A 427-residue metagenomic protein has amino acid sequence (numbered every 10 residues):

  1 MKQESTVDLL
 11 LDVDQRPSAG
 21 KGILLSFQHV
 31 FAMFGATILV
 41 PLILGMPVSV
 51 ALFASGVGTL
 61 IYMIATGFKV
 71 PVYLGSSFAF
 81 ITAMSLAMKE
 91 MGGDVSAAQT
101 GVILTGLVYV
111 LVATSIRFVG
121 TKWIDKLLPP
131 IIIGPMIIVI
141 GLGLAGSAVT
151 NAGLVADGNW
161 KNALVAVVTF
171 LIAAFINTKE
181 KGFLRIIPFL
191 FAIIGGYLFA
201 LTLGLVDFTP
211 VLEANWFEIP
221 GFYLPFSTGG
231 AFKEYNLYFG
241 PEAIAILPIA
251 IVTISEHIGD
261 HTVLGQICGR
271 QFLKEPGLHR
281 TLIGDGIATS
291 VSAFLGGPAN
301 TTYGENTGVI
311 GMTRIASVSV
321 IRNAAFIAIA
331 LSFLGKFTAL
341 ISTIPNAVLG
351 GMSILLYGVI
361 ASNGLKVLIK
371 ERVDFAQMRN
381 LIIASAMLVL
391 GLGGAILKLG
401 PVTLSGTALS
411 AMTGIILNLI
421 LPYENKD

Functional and structural regions predicted by a protein language model:
M1-L24, F208-F232, Q266-R270, T281 (+1 more regions): Intrinsically disordered, low-complexity non-transmembrane regions of multi-pass membrane transporters
M1-L74, F78-D94: N-terminal signal-anchor module of multipass membrane proteins
T6, F34-G35, T169-I176, I187 (+5 more regions): Juxtamembrane interface elements at the cytosolic ends of transmembrane helices in multi-pass membrane proteins
L9-A19, G45-M63, A245-V318: Membrane-embedded helical hairpins/re-entrant loop segments and their flanking transmembrane helices within multi-pass
G20-A32, A36, K161-T169, I187-P188 (+2 more regions): Hydrophobic, membrane-embedded alpha-helices of multi-pass small-molecule transporters
I38-I43, Y73-L86, G259-C268, A299-M312 (+2 more regions): Re-entrant/interfacial helical elements at transmembrane boundaries that shape and gate the permeation pathway
S85-M91, N177, N306-I321, I327-S332: Interfacial segments of multi-pass membrane proteins
D94-D207, N323-D427: Membrane-embedded alpha-helical modules
